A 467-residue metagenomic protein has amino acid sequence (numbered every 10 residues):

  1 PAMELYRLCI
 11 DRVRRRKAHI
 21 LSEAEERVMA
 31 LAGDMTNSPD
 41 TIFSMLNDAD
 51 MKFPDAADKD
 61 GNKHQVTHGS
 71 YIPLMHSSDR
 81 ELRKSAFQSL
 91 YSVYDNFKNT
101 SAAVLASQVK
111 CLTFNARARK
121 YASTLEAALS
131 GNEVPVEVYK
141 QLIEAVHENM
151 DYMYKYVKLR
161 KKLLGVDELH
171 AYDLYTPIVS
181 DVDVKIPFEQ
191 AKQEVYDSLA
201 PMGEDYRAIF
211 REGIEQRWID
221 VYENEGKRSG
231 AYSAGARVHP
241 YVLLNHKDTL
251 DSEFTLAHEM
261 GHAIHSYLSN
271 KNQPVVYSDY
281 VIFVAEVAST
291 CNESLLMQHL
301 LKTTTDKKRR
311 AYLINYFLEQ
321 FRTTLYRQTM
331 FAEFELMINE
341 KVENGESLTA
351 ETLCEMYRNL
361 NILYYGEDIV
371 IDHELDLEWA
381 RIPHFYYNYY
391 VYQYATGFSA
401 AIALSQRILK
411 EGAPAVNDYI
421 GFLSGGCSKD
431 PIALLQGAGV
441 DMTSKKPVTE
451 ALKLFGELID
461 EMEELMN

Functional and structural regions predicted by a protein language model:
P1-D181, N467: A well-structured
D11-R15, E133, K162-Y172, L256 (+5 more regions): C-terminal, non-catalytic "cap/extension" segments appended to globular domains
K120, K247-Y267, S289, S294 (+2 more regions): Active-site recognition of the HExxH zinc-binding catalytic motif
L159, L163-A208, E215-W218, Y241 (+4 more regions): Long, K/E/R/D-enriched contiguous segments that form extended
D181-I186, I219-V238: Catalytic zinc-binding patch centered on the HExxH motif and its immediate surroundings that defines zinc-dependent
D183-F188, R237-A257: Short pre-active-site segment immediately N-terminal to the catalytic Zn-binding motif
D197-A208, A234, H262, S266-P274 (+1 more regions): Conserved helix-loop functional segments at active or binding sites
Y280-R309, F317-E319, T323, G397: Post-HExxH zinc-binding segment in Zn-dependent metallohydrolases
